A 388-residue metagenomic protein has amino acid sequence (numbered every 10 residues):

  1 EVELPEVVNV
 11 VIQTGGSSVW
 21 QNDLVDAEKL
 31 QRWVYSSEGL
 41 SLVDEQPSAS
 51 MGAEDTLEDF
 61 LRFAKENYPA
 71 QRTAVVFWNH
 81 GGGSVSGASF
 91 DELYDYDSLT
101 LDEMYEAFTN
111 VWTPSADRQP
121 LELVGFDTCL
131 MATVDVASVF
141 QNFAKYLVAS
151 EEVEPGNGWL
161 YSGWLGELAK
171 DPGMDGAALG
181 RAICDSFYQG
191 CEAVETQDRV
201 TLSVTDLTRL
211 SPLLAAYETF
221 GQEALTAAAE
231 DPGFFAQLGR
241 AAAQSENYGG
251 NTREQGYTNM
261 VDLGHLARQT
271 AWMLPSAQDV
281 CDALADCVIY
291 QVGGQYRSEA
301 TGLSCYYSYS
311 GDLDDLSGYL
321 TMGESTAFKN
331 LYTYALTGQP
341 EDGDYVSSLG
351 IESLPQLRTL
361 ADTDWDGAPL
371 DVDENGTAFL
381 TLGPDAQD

Functional and structural regions predicted by a protein language model:
E1-Q71: N-terminal extension/subdomain marker
L4-V11, Y68-A74, D117-L123, N142-Y146: Loop/turn elements at helix/coil->beta-strand transitions in domains of secreted/extracellular proteins
T14-V19, H80-G81, T128-L130, E152-E154: Short beta-alpha junction loops
Q31-W33, F60, T73-F77, C129 (+1 more regions): Aromatic-enriched hydrophobic runs in primary sequence
P47-L121: Extracytoplasmic mature domains of secreted/periplasmic and thylakoid-lumen proteins
S89-D388: Terminal, contiguous helix-loop blocks that mediate binding/assembly
